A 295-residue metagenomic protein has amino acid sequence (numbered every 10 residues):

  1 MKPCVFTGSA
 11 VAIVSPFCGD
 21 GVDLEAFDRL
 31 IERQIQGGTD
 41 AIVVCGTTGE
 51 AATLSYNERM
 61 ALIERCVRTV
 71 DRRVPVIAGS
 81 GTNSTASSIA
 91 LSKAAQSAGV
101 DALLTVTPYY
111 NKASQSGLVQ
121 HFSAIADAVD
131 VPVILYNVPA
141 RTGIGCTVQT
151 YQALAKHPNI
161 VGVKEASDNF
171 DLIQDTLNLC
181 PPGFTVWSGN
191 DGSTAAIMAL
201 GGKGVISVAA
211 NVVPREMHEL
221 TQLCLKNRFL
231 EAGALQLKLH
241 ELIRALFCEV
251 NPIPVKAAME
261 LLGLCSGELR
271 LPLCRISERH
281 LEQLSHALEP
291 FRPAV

Functional and structural regions predicted by a protein language model:
K2-V11, S15-G143, Y151: Active-site beta->alpha loop and helix N-cap motifs at the rims of alpha/beta catalytic domains
G8-P16, G37-T39, A199-G202, I206-V295: C-terminal alpha-helical cap/extension of soluble enzyme domains
A10, T48-A51, G81-N83, G145 (+4 more regions): Gly/Ser/Thr-rich beta-alpha loop segments that engage phosphate groups in nucleotides
D23-L30, E58, L62, S87 (+11 more regions): General structural feature for long, well-ordered alpha-helical segments within catalytic domains of soluble enzymes
D28-I31, I63, S92, F122 (+5 more regions): A generic alpha-helix structural signal
R68-V74, A98-G99, V129-V131, K156-N159 (+4 more regions): Short helix-capping segments at alpha-helix termini
D127-A128, P139-F247: Catalytic alpha/beta core domains of metabolic enzymes, predominantly
